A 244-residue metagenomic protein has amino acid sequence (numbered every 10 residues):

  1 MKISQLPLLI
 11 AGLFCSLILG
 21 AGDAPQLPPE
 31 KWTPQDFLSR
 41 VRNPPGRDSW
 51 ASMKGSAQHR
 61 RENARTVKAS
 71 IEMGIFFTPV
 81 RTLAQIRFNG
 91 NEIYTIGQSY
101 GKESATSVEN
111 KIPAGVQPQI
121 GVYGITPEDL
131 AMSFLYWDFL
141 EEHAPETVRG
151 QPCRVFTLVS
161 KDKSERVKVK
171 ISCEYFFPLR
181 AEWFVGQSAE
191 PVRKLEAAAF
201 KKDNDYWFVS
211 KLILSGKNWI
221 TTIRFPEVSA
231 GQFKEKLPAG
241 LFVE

Functional and structural regions predicted by a protein language model:
M1-I10: Bacterial N-terminal signal peptides that target proteins for export
L9-L17: Bacterial N-terminal signal peptides
G20-A21: Boundary at the C-terminal end of the N-terminal hydrophobic targeting segment
A24-D36, I96-E165, G186-P191, L241-E244: Flexible, processing/modification-adjacent segments and terminal tails in exported/periplasmic/extracellular proteins
A24-V108, E141: N-terminal mature ectodomain segment of secretory-pathway/periplasmic proteins
M53-A57, I120-E128, E174-V185: Short, basic/low-complexity N-terminal boundary segments at the transition from targeting/disordered tails
R60-T66, G90-I96, E109-Q117, K163-K168 (+2 more regions): Short, surface-exposed beta-strand/loop "edge" segments at domain boundaries and coil↔beta transitions
R149-G240: Gly/Pro-enriched, hydrophobic low-complexity segments that function as extracytoplasmic propeptides/linkers
